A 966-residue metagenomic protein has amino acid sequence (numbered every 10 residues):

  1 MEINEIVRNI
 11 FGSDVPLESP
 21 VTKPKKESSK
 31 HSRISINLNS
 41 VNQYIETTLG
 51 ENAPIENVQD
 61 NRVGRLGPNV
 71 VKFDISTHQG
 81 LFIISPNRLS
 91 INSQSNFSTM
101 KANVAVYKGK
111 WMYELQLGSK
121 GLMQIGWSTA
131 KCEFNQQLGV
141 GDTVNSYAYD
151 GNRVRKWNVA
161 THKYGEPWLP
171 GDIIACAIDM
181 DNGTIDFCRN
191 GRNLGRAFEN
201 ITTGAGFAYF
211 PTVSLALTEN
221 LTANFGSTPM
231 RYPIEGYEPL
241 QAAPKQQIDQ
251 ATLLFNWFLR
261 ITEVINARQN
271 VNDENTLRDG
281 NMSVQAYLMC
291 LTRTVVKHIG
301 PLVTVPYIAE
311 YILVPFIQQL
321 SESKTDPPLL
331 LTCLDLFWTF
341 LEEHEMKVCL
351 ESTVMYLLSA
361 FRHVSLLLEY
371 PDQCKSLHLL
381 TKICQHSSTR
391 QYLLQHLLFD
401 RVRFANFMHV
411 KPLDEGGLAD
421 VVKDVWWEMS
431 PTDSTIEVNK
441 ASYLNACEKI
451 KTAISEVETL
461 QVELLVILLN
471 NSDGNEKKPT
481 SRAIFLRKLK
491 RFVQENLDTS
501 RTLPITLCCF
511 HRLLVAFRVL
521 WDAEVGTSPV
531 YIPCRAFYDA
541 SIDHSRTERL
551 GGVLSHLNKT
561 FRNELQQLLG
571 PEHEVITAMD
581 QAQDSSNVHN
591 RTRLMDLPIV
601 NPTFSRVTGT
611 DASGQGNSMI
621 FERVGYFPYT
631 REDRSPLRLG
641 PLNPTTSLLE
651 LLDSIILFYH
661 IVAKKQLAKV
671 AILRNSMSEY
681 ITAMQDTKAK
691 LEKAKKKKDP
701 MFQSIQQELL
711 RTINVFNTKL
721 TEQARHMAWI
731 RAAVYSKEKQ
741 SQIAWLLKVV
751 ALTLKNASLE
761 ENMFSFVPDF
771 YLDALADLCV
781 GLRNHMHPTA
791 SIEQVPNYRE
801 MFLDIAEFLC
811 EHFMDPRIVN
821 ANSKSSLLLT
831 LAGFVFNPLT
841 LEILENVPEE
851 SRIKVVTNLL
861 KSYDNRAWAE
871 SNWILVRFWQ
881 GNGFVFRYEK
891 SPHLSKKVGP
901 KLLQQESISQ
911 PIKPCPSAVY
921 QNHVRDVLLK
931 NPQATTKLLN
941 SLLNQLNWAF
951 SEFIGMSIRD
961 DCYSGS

Functional and structural regions predicted by a protein language model:
M1-Y370, C374, L379: PRY/SPRY (B30.2) beta-sandwich protein-interaction domains and their adjacent Ser/Pro/Gly-rich low-complexity linkers
S119, A243-N762, P768, L772 (+5 more regions): Long amphipathic alpha-helical scaffold regions
E235-Q241, F537-E548, M677-K690, A806-E807 (+4 more regions): Eukaryote-specific, cytoplasm-facing alpha-helical/coiled-coil scaffolding segments in long proteins
L253-Y311, L875-G965: Extended alpha-helical scaffolding regions
T292, I317, F337, L380 (+6 more regions): Hydrophobic core/packing positions within alpha-helical solenoid repeats
E322, M346, V519, A523 (+9 more regions): Flexible helix-coil junctions and inter-repeat linker/turn elements that act as hinges within alpha-solenoid scaffolds
C508, F766-V780, Y798-E800, I818-A832 (+1 more regions): Alpha-helical solenoid repeats of the armadillo/HEAT superfamily in eukaryotic scaffolding/adaptor proteins
K669-M677, R731-E738, M786-F802, P816-N822 (+4 more regions): HEAT/armadillo-like alpha-solenoid scaffolds in large eukaryotic assembly and transport factors
